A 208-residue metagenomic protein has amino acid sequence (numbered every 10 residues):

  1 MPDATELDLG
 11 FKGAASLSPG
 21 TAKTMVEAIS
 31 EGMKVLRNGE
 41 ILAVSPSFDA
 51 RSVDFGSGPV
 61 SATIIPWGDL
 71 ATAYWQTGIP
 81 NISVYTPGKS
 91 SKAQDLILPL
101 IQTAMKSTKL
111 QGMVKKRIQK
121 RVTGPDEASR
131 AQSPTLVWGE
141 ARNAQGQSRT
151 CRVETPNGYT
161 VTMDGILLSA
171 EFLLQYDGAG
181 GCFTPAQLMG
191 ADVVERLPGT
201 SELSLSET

Functional and structural regions predicted by a protein language model:
M1-N143, Q147-T150, T160: Active-site-lining helix/loop region of Rossmann-like oxidoreductase modules
G124-T208: C-terminal helical cap and adjacent loop that interface with cofactors, partners, or active-site loops
